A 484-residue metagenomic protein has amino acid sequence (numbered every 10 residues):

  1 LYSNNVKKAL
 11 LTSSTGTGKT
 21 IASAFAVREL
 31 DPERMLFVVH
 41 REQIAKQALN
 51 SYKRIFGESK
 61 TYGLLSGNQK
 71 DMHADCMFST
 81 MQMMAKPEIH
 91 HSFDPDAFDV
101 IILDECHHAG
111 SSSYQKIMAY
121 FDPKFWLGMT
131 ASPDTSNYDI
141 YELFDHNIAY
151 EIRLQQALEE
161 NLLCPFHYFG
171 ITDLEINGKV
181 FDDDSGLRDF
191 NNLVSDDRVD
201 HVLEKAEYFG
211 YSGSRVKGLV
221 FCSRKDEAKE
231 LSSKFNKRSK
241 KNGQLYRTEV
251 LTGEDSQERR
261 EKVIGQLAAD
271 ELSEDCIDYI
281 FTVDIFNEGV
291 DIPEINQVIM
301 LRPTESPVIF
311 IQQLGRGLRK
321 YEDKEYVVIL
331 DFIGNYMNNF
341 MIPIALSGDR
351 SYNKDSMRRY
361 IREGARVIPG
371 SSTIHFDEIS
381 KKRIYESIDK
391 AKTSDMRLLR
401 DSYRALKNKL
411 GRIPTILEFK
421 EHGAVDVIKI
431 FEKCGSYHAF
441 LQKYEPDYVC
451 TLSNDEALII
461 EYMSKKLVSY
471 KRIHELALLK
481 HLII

Functional and structural regions predicted by a protein language model:
N4-V27: Walker A/P-loop
Q43-L64, N68, N242: Conserved helix-turn-beta segment of the N-terminal RecA-like "Helicase ATP-binding" lobe in SF1/SF2 helicases
K46, G63-K70, I89, K229-E230 (+1 more regions): Conserved helicase ATPase core of P-loop NTP-dependent helicases/translocases
G67-V100, S111-K116: Conserved helix/coil segment N-terminal to the catalytic DExD/H
H107-Y168: Post-DEXD/H (motif II) to motif III coupling segment of the RecA-like Helicase ATP-binding lobe
I148-L219: Conserved interdomain linker/interface between the two RecA-like ATPase lobes of SF2 helicase motors
H201, E207-Y208, S212-G213, R224 (+1 more regions): Long, largely alpha-helical accessory region at the distal end of helicase-like NTP-driven motors
P307-Q312, R316-L346: Conserved segment of the helicase C-terminal RecA-like domain
